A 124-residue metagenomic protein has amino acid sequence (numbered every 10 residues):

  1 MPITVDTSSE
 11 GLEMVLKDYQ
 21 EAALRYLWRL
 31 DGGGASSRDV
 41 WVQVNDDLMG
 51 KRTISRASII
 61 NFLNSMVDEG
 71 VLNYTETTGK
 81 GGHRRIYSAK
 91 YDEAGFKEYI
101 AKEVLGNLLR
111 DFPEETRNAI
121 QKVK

Functional and structural regions predicted by a protein language model:
M1-R25, L30, G34, D92: Short alpha-helical segments that sit at the start of domains
V15, G32, K51-I54, E69: Helix-turn-helix/winged-helix DNA-binding modules
G33-N45: Short acidic, hydrophobic short linear motifs in intrinsically disordered regions
N45-I59: Short, positively charged loop/turn segments that connect secondary-structure elements
I60-N64: Short, hydrophobic-biased segments on the C-terminal half of alpha helices that form "recognition helices"
V67-T77: A short, conserved structural fragment
T77-E98: Short, cationic-aromatic polyanion-contact patches
A94-K124: Amphipathic alpha-helical dimerization/coiled-coil segments that flank or bridge DNA-binding/regulatory modules
